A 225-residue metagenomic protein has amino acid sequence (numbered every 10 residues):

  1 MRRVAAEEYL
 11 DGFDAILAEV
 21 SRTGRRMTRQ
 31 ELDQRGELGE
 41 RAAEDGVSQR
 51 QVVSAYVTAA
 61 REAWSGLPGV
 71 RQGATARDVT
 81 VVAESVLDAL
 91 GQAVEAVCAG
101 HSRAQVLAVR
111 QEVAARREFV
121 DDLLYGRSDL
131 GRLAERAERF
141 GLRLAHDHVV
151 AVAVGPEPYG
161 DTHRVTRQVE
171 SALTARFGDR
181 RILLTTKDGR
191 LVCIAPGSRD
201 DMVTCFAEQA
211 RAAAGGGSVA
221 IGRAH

Functional and structural regions predicted by a protein language model:
M1-D121, Y125, D179-R180, D201 (+1 more regions): Alpha-helical/coil-rich non-catalytic "connector" segments in signaling and regulatory proteins
V113-H225: Hydrophobic helix-rich structural segments at or within alpha/beta enzyme and signaling domains
